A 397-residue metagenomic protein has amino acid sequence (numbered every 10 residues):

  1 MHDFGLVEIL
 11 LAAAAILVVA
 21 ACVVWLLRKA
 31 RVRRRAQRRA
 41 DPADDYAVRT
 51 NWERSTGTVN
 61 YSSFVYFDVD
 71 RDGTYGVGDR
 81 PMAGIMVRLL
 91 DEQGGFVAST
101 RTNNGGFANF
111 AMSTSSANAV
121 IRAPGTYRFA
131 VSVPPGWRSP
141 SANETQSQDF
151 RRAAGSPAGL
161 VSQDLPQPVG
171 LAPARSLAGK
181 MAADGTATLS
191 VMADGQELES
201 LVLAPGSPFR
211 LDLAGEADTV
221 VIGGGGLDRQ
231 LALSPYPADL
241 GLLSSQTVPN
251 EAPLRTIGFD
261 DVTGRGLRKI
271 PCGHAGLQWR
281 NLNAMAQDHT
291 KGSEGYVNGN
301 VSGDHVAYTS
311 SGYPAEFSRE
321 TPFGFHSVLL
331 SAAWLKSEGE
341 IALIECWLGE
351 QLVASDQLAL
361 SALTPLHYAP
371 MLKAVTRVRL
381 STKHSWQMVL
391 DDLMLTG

Functional and structural regions predicted by a protein language model:
D41-N60, F67, V169-R175: Beta-strand-rich domain onsets/edges
Y61-F67, V87, R175-A183, V328: A short, amphipathic beta-strand motif
S63-M86, E92: Carboxylate-dense, calcium-coordinating segments in secreted/extracellular and ER-lumen proteins
V69-Y75, Q93-T114, Q196-S207: Short, acidic Ser/Thr/Gly-rich low-complexity loop/linker segments typical of extracellular and cell-surface proteins
G95, A117-A153, I222-L233: A short, solvent-exposed loop/turn motif at the edges and junctions of modular extracellular/periplasmic domains
A108-F110, Q167, S207-L211, T364-L366: Short strand-edge motifs at loop-to-beta-strand transitions and within beta-strands of extracellular beta-rich domains
N109-R128, R210-T219: Short Pro-Gly-centered beta-turn/loop motif in secreted/extracellular proteins
M181-T186, S190-A193, T247-G397: Surface-exposed, well-ordered secondary-structure segments
